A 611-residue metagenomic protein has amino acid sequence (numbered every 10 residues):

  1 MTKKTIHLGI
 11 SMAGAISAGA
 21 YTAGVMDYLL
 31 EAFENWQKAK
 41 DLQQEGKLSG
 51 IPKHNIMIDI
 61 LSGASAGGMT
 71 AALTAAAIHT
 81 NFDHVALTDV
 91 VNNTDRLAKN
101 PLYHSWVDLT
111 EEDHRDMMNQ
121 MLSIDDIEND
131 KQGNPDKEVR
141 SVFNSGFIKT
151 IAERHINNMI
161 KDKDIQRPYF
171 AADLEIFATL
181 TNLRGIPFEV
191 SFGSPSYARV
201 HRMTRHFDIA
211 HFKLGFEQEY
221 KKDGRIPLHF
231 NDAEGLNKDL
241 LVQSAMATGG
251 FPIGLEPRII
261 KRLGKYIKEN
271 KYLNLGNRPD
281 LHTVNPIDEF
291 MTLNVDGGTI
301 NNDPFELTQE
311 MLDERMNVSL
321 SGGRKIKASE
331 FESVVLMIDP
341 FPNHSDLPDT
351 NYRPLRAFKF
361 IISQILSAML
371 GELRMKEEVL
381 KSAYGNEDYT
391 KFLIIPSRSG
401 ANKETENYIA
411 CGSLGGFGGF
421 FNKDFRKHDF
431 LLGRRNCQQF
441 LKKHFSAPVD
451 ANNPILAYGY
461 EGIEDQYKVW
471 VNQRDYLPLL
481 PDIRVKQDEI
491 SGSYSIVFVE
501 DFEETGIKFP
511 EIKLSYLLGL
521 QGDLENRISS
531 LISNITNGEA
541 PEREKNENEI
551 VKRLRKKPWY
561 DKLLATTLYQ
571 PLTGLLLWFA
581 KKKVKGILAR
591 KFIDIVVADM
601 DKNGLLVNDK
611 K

Functional and structural regions predicted by a protein language model:
M1-K611: Patatin-like phospholipase
